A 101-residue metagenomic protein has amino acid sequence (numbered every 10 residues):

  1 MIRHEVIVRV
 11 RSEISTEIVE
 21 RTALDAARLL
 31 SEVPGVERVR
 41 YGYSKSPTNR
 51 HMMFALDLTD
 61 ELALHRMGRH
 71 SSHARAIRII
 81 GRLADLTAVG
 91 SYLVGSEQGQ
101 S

Functional and structural regions predicted by a protein language model:
M1-H51, T59-R69, D85-T87, Y92-S101: Short S/T/G/P-rich N-terminal loop/turn motif that feeds into the first structured element of a domain
L30, S72-R78: A common structural junction motif
I80-A84: A cross-taxonomic marker for long C-terminal extensions/tails that follow the last structured domain
